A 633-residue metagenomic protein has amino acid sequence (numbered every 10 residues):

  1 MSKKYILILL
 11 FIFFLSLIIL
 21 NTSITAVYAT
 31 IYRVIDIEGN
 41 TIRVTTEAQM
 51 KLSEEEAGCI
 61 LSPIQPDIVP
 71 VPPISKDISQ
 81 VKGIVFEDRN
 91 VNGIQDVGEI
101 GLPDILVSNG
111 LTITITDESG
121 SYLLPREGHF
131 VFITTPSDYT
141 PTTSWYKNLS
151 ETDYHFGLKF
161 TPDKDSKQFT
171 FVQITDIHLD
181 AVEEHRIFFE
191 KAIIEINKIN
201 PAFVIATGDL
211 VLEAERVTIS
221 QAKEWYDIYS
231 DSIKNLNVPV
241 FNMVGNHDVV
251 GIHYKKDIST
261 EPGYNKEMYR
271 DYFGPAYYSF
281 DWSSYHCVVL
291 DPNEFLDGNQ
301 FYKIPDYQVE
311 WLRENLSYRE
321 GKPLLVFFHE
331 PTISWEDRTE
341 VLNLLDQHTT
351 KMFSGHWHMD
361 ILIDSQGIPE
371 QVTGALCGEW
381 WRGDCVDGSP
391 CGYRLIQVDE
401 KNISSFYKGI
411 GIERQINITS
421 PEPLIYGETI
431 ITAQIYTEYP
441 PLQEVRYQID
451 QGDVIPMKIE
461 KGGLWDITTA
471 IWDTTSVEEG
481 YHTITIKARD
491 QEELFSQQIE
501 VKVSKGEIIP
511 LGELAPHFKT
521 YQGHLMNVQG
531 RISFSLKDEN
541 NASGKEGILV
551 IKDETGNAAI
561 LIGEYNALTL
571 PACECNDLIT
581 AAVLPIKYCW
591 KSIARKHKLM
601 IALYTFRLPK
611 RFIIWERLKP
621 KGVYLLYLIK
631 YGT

Functional and structural regions predicted by a protein language model:
K76-D77, S150-I219: N-terminal active-site segment of His-dependent metallophosphoesterases
V81-E87, G120, F156: A short, amphipathic beta-strand motif
R89-G101, S108-S121: Short, acidic Ser/Thr/Gly-rich low-complexity loop/linker segments typical of extracellular and cell-surface proteins
N109, L123, F130-L149: A short, solvent-exposed loop/turn motif at the edges and junctions of modular extracellular/periplasmic domains
S137, S150, T218-R313, S317-E320 (+2 more regions): Extended active-site neighborhood of metal-dependent phosphoesterases/phosphodiesterases
S365-Y436, P441, V445: Binuclear metal-dependent phosphoesterase catalytic core
I416-K505, L584: Long, low-complexity serine/threonine/glycine- and acidic-rich segments characteristic of extracellular
S504-T633: OB-fold and OB-like single-stranded nucleic-acid-recognition modules and their adjacent interaction interfaces
